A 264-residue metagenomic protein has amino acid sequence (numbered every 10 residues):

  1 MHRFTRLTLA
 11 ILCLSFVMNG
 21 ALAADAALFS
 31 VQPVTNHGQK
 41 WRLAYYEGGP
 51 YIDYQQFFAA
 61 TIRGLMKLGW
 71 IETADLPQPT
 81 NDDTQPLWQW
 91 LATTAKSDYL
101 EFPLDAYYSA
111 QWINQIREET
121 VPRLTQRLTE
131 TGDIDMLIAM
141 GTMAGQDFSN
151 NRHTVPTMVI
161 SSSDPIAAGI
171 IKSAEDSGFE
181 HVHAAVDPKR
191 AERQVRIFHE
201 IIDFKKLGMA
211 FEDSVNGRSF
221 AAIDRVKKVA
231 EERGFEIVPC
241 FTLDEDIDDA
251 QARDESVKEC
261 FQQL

Functional and structural regions predicted by a protein language model:
M1-L9: Bacterial N-terminal signal peptides that target proteins for export
T8-N19: Bacterial N-terminal signal peptides
A27-T35, Q56, P165-D176, V182-K206: Hydrophobic alpha-helical segments within soluble ligand-binding/sensing domains
L28-V31, W41-A60, E72-T94, Y107-I113: Extracytoplasmic "Venus flytrap"
A44-Y46, T129-G141, M158-I160, G208-F211 (+2 more regions): Periplasmic-binding protein-like
T61, V182-G234: An alpha-beta-alpha
Q89-D135, D147, R253-L264: Short, well-structured alpha-helical segments in soluble
G217-L264: Pocket-lining segment of extracytoplasmic ligand-binding domains
